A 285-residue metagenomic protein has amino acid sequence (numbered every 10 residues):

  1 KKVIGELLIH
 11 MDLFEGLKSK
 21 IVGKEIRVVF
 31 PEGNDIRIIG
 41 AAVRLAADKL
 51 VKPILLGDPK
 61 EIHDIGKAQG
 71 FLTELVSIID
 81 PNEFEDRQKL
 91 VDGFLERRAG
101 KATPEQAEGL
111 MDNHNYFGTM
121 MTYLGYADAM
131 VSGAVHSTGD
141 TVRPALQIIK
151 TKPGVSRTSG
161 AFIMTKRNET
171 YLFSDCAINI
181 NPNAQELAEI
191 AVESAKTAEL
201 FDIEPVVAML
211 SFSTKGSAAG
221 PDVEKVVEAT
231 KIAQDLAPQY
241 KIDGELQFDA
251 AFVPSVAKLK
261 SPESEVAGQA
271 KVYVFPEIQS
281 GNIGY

Functional and structural regions predicted by a protein language model:
I4-Y285: Anion-binding alpha/beta catalytic cores of soluble intermediary-metabolism enzymes, centered on
